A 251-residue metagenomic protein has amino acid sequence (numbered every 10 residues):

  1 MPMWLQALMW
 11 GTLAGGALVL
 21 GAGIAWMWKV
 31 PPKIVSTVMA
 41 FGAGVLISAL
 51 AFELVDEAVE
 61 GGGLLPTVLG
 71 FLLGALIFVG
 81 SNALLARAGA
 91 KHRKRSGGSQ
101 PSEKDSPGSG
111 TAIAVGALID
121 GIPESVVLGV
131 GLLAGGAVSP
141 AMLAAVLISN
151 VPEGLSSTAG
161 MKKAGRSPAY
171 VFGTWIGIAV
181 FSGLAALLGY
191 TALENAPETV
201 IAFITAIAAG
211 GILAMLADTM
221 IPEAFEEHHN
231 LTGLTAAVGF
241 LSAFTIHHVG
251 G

Functional and structural regions predicted by a protein language model:
M1-G251: Intrinsically disordered, metal-sensing/regulatory segments
